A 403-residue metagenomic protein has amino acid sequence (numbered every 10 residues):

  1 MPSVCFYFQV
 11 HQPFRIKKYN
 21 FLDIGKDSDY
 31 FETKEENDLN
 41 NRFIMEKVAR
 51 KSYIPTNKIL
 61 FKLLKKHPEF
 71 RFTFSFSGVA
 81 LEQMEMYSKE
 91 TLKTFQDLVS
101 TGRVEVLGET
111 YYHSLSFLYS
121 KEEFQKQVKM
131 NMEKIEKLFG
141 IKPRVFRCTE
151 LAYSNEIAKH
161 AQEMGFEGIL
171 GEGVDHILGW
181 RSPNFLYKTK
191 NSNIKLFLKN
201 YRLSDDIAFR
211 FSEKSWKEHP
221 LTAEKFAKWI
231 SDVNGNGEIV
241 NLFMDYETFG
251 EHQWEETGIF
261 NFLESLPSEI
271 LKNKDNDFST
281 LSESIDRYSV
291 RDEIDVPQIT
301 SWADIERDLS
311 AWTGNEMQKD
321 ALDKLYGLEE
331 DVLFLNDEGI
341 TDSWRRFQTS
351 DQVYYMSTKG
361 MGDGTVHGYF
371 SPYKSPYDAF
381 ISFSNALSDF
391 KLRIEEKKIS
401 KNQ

Functional and structural regions predicted by a protein language model:
P2-K51, K65, N184-L186, K190-I194 (+3 more regions): Active-site and substrate-binding clefts of carbohydrate-active enzymes
S3-F8, P13-K18, L22-S120, R144-R147 (+2 more regions): Short, well-structured secondary-structure segments
F8-P13, S77-V79, Y111-S114, G140 (+6 more regions): An acidic- and aromatic-residue-enriched active-site/binding cleft used to recognize and process polar
N57-F61, L92-Q96, Q125-M132, A158 (+3 more regions): Generic structural signal for well-ordered alpha-helices, preferentially at hydrophobic/aromatic core positions
M86, A158-G168, T257-E264: Short, electropositive alpha-helical surface patch
T91-G108, K129, I141, Q162-L198: Acidic, His- and aromatic-enriched active-site or binding-groove loops in soluble protein domains that engage sugars
F117-Y119, I177-F185, D206-A208: Short, charged, surface-exposed secondary-structure boundary motifs
E123-E150, W229-F243: CE4/NodB-like, metal-dependent polysaccharide N-deacetylase domain that modifies extracellular/periplasmic N-acetylated
